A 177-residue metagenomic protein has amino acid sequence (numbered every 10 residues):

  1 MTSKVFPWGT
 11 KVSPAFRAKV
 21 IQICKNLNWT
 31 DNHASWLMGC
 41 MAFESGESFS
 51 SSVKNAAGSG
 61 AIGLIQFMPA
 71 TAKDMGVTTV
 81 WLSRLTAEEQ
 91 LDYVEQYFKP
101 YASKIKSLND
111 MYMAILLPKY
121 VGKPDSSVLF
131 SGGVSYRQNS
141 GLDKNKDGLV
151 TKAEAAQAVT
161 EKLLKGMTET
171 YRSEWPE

Functional and structural regions predicted by a protein language model:
M1-V5, K162-E177: N-terminal secretory targeting signals
T2-L142: Catalytic glycan-binding domains that act on GlcNAc-containing polysaccharides
W81-R84, S135-Y171: Acidic, glycine-anchored loop motifs typical of Ca2+
